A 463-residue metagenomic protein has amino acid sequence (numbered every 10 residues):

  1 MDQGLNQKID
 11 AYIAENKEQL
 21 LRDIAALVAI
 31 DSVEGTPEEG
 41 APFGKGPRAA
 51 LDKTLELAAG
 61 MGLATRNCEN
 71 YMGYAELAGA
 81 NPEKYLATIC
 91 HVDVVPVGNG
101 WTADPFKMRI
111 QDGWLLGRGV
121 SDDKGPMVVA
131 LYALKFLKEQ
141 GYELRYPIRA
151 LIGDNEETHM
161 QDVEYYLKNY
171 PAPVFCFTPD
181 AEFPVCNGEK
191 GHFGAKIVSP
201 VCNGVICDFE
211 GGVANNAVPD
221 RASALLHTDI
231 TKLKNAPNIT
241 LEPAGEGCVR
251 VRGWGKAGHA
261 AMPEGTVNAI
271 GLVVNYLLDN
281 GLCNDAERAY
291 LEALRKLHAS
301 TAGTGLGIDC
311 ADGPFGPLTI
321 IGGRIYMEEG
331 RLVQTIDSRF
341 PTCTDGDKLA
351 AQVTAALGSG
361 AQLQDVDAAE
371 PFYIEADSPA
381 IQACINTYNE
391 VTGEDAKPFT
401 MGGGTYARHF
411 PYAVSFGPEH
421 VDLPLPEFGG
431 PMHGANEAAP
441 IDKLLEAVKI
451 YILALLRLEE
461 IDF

Functional and structural regions predicted by a protein language model:
D2-R118, Y142-L144: Acidic/His- and Gly-rich active-site-bordering loop/insert found across diverse amide/peptide-bond hydrolases
Y12, N386-I461: Zn-dependent metallopeptidase/amidohydrolase metal-coordination segment
A64-C68, L241-A244, G322, F399: Short beta-strand
E83-I152, T158, Y170-P171, G429-K443: Active-site metal-coordination/substrate-binding segment of hydrolases, especially metallo-dependent peptidases
V92-V94, I148-H159, P179-P184, V213 (+1 more regions): Acidic, glycine-rich active-site loops and adjacent beta-strand->loop/helix elements that engage anionic groups
Y132-E139, V274-G281, L453-L456: Short glycine/serine- and small hydrophobic-enriched flexible loop segments
E157, E164-T342: Midchain, well-structured core segments that form catalytic/ion-binding scaffolds
M327, L332-G403: Substrate-recognition/cap regions that form aromatic- and gly/pro-loop-enriched pockets for small-molecule ligands
